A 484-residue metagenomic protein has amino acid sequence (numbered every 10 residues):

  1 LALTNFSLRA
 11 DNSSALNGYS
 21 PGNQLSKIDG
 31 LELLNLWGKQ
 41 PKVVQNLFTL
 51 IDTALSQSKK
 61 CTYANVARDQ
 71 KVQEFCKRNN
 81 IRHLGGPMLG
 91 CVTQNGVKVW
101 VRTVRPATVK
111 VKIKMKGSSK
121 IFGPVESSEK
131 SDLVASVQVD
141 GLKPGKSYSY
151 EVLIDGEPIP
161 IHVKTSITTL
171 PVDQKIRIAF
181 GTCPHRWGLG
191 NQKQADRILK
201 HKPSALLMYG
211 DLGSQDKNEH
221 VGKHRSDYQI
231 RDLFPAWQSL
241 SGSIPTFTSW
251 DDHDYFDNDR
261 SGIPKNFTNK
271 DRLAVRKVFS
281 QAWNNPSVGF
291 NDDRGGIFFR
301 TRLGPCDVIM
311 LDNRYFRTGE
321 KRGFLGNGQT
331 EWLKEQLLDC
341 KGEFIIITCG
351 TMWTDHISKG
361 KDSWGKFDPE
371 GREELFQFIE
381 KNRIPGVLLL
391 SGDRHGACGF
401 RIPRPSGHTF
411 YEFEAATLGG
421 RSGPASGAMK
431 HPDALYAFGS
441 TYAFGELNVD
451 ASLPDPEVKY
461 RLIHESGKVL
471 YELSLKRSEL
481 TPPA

Functional and structural regions predicted by a protein language model:
L1-A484: Metal-dependent phosphoester/phosphodiester hydrolase catalytic core
